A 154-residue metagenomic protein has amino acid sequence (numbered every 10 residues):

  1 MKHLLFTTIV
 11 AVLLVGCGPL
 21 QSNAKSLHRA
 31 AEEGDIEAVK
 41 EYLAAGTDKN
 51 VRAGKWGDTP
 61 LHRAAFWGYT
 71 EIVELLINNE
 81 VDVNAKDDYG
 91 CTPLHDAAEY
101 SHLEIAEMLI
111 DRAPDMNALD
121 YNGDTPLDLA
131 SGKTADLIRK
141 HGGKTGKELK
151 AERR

Functional and structural regions predicted by a protein language model:
T8-I9, C17-S26, R112, S131-R154: Ankyrin-repeat-protein effector appendages
P19-D58, R63: N-terminal segments that cap or nucleate solenoid repeat domains
S22, K55-W56, D88-Y89, Y121-N122: Ankyrin repeat start-site detector
K25-H28, T59-H62, T92-H95, D124-D128: Ankyrin repeat (ANK) core detector
R29-G34, R63-Y69, D96-H102, L129-G132: Ankyrin repeat A-helix N-terminal signature
A38, E71-I72, E104-I105, T134: Conserved ankyrin/ankyrin-like repeat signature
L43-D48, E74-D82, E107-D115, K140-K144: Ankyrin repeat domain, specifically the short helix-to-loop turn at the C-terminus of the second helix of each repeat
K49-A53, A85-K86, M116-L119, K147-E148: Ankyrin repeat boundary signal
